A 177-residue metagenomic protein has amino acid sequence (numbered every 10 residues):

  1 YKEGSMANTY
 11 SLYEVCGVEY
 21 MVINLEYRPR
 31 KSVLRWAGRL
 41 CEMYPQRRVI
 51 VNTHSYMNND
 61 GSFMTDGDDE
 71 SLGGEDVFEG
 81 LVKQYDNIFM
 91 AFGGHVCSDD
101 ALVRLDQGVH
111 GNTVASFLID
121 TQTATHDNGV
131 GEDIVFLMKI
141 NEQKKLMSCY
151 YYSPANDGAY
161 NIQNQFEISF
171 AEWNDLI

Functional and structural regions predicted by a protein language model:
Y1, N24, F117-D120, Y151: Structural signal for conserved beta-strand scaffold positions within catalytic alpha/beta enzyme cores
Y1-S11, S32-L40, G73-E79, A101-L105: Alpha-helical scaffolding within the catalytic cores of extracellular/periplasmic polymer-degrading hydrolases
S5-I23, R47-R48, L105, V109-A115 (+1 more regions): Beta-strand-turn-beta hairpins that frame and shape the catalytic cleft of phosphate-ester-processing enzymes
M6-T9, R30-S32, Y56-S62, I88-D106 (+2 more regions): Active-site environment of divalent metal-dependent phosphoester hydrolases
V22-N24, I50-N52, F92: Structural motif
K31-R35, E42-F89: Active-site-proximal segments of metal-dependent phosphoesterases and phosphodiesterases across multiple
D69-E142: Conserved beta-sheet core of the metallophosphoesterase superfamily
G129-I177: A short C-terminal boundary segment appended to hydrolase-like catalytic domains
